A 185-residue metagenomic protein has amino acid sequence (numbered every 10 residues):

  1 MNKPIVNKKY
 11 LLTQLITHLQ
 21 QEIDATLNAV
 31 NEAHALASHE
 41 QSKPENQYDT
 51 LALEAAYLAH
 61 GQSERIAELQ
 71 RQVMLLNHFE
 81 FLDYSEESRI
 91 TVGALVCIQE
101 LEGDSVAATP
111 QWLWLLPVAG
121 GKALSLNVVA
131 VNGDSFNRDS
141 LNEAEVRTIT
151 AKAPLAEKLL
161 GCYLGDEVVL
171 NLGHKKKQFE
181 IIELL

Functional and structural regions predicted by a protein language model:
M1-E87: N-terminal intrinsically disordered, low-complexity, charge/repeat-rich segments that act as generic
E86-V169: Non-DNA-binding regulatory cores of transcription-related proteins, predominantly C-terminal effector-binding
N171-H174: Low-complexity, intrinsically disordered, polar/proline/glycine/glutamine-rich protein-protein interaction regions
I181-L185: Short, compositionally biased
